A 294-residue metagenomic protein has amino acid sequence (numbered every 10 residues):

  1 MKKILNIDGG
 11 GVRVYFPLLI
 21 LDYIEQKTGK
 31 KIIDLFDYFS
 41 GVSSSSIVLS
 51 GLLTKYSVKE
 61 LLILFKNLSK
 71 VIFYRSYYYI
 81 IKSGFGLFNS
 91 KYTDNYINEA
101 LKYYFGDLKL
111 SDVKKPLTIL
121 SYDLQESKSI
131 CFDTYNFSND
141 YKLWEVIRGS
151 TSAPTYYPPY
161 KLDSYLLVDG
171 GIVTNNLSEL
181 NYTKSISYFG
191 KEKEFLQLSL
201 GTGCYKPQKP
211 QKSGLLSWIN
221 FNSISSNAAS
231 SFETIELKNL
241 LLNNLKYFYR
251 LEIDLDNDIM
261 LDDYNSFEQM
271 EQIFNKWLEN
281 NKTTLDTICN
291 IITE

Functional and structural regions predicted by a protein language model:
K2-N6, V12-Y103, K142-I147, L196: Patatin-like phospholipase
I4-I7, D37-S43, L117-S121, L196-P207 (+1 more regions): Extended hydrophobic secondary-structure segments that form protein cores and membrane-embedded regions
G9-V12, S44-I47, T54, L124-E126 (+4 more regions): Conserved beta-strand elements of beta-rich interaction domains across eukaryotes, especially beta-propellers
P17-I20, L52-K55, F132-Y135, S178-L180 (+4 more regions): Short coil/turn segments at secondary-structure boundaries
T28-I33, K102-L117, I186-K191, K282: Surface-exposed acidic, glycine-flexible loop patches that form ligand/cofactor-binding and adhesion interfaces
I80, S111-G190, E252: Active-site gating loop/helix substructures
K91-K115, P210-L240: Surface cap/lid and interfacial helix-loop subdomains adjacent to catalytic sites that gate substrate access
P158, L162-S164, I172-T174, F189-F195 (+2 more regions): C-terminal helical/tail subdomains of lipid-metabolizing enzymes
